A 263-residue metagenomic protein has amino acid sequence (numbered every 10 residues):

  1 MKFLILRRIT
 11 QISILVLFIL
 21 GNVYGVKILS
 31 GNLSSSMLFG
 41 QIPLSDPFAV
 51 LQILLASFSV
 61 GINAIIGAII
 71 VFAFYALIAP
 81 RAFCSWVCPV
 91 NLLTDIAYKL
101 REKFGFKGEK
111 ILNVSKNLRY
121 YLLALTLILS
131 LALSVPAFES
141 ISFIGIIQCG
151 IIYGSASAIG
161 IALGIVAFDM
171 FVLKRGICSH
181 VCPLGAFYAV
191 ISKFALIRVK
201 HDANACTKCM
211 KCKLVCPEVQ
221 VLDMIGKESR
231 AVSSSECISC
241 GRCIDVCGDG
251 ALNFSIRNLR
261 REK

Functional and structural regions predicted by a protein language model:
M1-R230, S235-E236, D245-K263: Non-ligating segments of multi-cofactor redox enzymes
